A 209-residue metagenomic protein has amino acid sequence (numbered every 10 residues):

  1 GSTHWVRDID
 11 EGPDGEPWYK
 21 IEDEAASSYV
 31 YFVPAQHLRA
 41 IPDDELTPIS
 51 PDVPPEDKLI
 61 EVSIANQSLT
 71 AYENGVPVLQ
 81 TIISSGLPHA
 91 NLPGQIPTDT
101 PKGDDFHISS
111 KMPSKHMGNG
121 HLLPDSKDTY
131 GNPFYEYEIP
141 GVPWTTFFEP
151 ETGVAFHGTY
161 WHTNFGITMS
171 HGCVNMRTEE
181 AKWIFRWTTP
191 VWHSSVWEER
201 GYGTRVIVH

Functional and structural regions predicted by a protein language model:
G1-E16, E45-I60, T100: Extracellular modular ligand-binding repeats in secreted and cell-surface proteins
G1-H37: SH3/SH3-like beta-barrel superfamily modules
T3, V30-F32, Q80-I82, D105-H107 (+2 more regions): Well-ordered beta-strand positions in beta-sheet-rich domains
I9, E24-A26, Q36-L38, A65-Q67 (+6 more regions): Solvent-exposed coil/turn segments that connect beta secondary-structure elements in extracytoplasmic/periplasmic
D14-E16, V62-Q67, P140-V142, G201-Y202: A short, compositionally biased
I41-N91: A structural motif detector for short, solvent-exposed N-terminal "entry" segments of globular domains
V53-P55, I96-P97, P101-G103, K115-H209: Exported/periplasmic cell-wall-interacting domains
V62, S68, L79-S85, H89-G120 (+1 more regions): Flexible, glycine-rich surface segments
